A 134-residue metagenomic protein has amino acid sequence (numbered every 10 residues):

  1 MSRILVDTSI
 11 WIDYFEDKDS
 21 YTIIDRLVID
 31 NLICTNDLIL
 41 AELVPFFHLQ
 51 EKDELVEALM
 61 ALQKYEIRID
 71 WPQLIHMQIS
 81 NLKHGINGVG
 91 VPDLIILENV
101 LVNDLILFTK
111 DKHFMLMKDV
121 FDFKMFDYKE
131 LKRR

Functional and structural regions predicted by a protein language model:
M1-R3, L97, V102-R134: Acidic, PIN/NYN-like endoribonuclease modules and their adjacent C-terminal/linker elements
M1-T35, P45-E57, K132: Short, well-structured N-terminal submotif of metal-dependent ribonuclease cores
W11-I12, L40-L43, F114-M115: A generic structural signal for short hydrophobic patches within well-formed alpha-helices
I29-N31, A58-L62, H84, N103 (+1 more regions): Structured helix-beta-strand junction loops
C34, Y65, K124-F126: General small-molecule cofactor/ligand-binding pocket signal
L38, V44-M77: Active-site-proximal, substrate-binding regions of enzyme catalytic domains and RNA-binding/basic surfaces
Q50-E54, L82-K83, K124-D127: Short, hinge-like loop/turn segments at secondary-structure boundaries
Y65-K110: Active-site neighborhoods of divalent-metal-dependent phosphate/nucleic-acid chemistry enzymes
